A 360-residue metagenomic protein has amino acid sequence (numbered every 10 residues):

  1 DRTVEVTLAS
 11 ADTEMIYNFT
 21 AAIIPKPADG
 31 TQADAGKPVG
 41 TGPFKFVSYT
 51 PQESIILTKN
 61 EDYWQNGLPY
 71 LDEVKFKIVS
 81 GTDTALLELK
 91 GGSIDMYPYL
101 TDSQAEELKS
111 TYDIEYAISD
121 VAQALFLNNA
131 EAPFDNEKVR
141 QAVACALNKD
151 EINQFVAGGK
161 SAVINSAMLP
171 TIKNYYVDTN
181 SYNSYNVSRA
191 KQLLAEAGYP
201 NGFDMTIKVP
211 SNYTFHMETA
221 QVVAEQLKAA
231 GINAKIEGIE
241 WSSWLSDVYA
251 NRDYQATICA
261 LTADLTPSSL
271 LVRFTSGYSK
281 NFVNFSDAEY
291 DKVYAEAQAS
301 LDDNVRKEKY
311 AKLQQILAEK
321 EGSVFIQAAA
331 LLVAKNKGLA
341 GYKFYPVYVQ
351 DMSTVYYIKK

Functional and structural regions predicted by a protein language model:
D1, K235-W244, V272-K337, K360: Extracytoplasmic/peripheral linker and loop segments enriched in polar/acidic and small residues with frequent Thr/Pro
D1-P27: Surface-exposed binding/hinge segments that line and control ligand-binding clefts or catalytic entry sites
R2-E5, G42-P43, L71-E73, G91 (+3 more regions): Alpha-helical secondary-structure segments
F19-E73, D83, S188, Q192: Gly/Pro-rich hinge or "lid" segments in bacterial periplasmic/extracellular proteins
D62-E106, N233: Ligand-site clamp/hinge motif
C145, A162-E196, T214-H216: Structural transition elements
A195-A263, G277, L331: Ligand/substrate-recognition segments at binding pockets and active sites
V333-K360: Long beta-strand-rich cores associated with HINT superfamily self-processing modules
